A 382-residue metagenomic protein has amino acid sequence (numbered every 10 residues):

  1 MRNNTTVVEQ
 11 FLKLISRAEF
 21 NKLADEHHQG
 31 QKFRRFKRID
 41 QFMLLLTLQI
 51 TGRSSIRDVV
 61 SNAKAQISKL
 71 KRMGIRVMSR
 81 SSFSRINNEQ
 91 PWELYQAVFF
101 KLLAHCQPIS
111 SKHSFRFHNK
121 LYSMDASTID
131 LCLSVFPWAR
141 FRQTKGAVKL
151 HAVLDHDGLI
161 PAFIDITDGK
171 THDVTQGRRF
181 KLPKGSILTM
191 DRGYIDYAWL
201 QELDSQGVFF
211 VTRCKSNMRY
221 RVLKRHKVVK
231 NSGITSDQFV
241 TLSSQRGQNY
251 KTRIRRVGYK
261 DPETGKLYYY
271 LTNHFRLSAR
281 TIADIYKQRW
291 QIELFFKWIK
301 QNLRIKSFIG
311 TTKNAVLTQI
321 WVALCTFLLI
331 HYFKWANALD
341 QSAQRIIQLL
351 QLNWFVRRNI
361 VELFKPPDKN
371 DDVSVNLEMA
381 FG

Functional and structural regions predicted by a protein language model:
M1-D58, N62, N88-Q90, L94-K101 (+3 more regions): Single, function-defining residue in the core of a domain
K64-M73: Extended, structured, electrostatic nucleic-acid-contact surfaces
R72-W92: Major-groove recognition helix of helix-turn-helix-like DNA-binding domains
H113: Noncatalytic carbohydrate-binding groove/subsite architecture in carbohydrate-active enzymes
